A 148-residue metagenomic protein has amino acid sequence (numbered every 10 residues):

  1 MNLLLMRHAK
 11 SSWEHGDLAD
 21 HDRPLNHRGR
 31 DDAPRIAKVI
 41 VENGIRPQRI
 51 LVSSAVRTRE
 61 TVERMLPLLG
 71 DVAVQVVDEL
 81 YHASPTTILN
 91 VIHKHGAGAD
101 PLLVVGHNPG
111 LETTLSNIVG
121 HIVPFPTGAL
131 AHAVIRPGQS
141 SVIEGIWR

Functional and structural regions predicted by a protein language model:
N2-P85, H121-F125: Active-site-proximal alpha-helix that buttresses catalytic centers in soluble enzyme cores
A9-K10, V56, L80, N108-G110 (+2 more regions): Short, flexible active-site-adjacent loop segments at beta-strand->alpha-helix junctions, enriched in small/polar
N43, L68, K94-G98, R136: Alpha-helix C-cap/termination motif
Y81-A97: Short phosphate-binding loop-to-helix
H95-L103, N108-A129: Non-DNA-binding regulatory cores of transcription-related proteins, predominantly C-terminal effector-binding
H121-E144, R148: Domain-level recognition of soluble alpha/beta enzyme cores, biased toward histidine phosphatases/phosphomutases
